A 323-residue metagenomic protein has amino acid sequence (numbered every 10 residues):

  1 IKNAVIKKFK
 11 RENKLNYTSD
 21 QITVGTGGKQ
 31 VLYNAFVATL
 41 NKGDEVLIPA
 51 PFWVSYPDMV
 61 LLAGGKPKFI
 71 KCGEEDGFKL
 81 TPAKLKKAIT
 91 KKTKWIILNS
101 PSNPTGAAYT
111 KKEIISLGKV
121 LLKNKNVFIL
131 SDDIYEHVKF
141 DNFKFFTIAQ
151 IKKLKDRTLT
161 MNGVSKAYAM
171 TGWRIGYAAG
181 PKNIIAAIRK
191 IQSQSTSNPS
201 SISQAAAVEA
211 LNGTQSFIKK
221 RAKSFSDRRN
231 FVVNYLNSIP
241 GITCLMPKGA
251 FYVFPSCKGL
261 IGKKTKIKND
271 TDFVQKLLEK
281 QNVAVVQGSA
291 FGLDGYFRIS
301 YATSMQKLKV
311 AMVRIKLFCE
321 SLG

Functional and structural regions predicted by a protein language model:
I1-K7, P101, P199: A structural motif shared across PLP-dependent enzymes of the aminotransferase-like
A4, E12-N13: N-terminal Rossmann-like NAD(P)+-binding subdomain of aldehyde/semialdehyde dehydrogenases
F9-K10, G28: Basic, alpha-helical helix-turn-helix
L15-S19, T23-G323: PLP-dependent class I/II
